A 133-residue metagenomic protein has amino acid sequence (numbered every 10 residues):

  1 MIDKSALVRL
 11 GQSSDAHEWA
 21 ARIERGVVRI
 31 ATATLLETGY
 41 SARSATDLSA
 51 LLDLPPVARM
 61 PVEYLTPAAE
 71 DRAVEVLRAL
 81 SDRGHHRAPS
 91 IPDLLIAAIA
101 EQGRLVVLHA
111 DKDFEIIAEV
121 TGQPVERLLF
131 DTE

Functional and structural regions predicted by a protein language model:
M1-I30, Y40-L54: Short, well-structured N-terminal submotif of metal-dependent ribonuclease cores
I2-D3, A31, A88-S90, R127-E133: Histidine- and aromatic-rich ligand-binding microenvironments
D3, D93, D111-D113: Acidic active-site catalytic centers that drive phospho-/nucleotidyl reactions and related ester hydrolyses
L7-V8, L35-T38, F114: A generic structural signal for short hydrophobic patches within well-formed alpha-helices
A16, L35, L48, E70-V74 (+1 more regions): A general structural signal for well-ordered alpha-helical segments in protein cores
V27-R29, V57-Y64: Short loop->beta-strand "edge-of-pocket" segments that line small-molecule binding or catalytic clefts across diverse
M60-L108: Active-site neighborhoods of divalent-metal-dependent phosphate/nucleic-acid chemistry enzymes
E101-E133: Acidic, PIN/NYN-like endoribonuclease modules and their adjacent C-terminal/linker elements
